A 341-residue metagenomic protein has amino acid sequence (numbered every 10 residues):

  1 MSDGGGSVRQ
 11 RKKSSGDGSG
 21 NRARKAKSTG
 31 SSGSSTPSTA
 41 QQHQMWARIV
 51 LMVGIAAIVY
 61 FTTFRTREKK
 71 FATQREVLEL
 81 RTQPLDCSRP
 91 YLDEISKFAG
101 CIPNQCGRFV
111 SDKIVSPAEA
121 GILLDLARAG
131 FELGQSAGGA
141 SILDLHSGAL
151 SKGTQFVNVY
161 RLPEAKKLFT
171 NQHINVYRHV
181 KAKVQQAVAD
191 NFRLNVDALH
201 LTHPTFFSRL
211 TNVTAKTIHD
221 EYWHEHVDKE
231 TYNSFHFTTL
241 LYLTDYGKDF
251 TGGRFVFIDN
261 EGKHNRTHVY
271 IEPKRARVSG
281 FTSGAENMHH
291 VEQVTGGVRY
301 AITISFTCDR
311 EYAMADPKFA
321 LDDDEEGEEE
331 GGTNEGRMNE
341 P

Functional and structural regions predicted by a protein language model:
S2-P341: Fe(II)/2-oxoglutarate oxygenase catalytic core
